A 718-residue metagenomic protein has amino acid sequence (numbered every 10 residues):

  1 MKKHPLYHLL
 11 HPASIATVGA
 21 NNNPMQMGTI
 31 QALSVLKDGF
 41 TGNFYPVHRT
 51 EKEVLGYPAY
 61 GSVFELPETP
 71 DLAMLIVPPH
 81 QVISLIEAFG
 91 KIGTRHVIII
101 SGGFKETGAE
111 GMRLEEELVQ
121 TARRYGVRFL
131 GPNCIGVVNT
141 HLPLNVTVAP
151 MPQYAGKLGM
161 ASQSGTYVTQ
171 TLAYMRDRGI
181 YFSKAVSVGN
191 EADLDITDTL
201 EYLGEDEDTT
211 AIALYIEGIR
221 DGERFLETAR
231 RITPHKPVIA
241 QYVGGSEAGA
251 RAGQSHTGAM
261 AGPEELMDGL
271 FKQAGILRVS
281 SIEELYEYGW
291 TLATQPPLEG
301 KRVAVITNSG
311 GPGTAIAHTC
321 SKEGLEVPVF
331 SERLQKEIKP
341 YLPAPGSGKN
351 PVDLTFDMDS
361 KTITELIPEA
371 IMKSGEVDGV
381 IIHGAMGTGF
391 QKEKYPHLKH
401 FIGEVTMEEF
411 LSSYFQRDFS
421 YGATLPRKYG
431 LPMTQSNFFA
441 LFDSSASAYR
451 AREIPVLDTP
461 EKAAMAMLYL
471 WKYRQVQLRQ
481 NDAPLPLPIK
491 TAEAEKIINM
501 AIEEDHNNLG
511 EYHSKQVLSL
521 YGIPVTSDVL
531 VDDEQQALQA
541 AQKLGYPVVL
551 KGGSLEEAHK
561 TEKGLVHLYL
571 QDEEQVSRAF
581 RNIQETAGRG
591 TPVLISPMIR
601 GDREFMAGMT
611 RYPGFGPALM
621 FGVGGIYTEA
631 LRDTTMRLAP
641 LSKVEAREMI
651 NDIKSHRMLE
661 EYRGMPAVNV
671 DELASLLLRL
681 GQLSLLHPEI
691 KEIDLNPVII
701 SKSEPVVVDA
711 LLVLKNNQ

Functional and structural regions predicted by a protein language model:
M1-Q718: Catalytic-core regions of core metabolic enzymes, especially those transforming organic acids/acyl-group intermediates
